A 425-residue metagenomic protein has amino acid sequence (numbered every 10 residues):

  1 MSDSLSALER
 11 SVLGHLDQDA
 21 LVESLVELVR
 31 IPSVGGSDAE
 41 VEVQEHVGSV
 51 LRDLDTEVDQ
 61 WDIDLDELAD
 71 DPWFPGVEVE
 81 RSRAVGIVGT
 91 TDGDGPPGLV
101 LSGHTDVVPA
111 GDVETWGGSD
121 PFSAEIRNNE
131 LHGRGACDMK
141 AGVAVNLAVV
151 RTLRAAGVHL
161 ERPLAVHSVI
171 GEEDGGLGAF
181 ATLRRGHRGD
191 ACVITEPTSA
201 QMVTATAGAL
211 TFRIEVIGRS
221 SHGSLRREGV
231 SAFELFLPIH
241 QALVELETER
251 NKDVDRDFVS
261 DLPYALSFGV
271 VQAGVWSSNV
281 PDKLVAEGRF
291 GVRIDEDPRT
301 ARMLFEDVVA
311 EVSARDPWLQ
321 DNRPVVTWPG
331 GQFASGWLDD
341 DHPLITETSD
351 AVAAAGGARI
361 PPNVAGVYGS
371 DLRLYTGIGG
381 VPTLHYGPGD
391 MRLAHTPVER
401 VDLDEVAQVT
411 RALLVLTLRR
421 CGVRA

Functional and structural regions predicted by a protein language model:
M1-L13, E80-R81, R213-A425: Metal-dependent amide/peptide-bond hydrolase catalytic core, centered on the "pita-bread" metallohydrolase fold
S2-L131, L160, D390: Acidic/His- and Gly-rich active-site-bordering loop/insert found across diverse amide/peptide-bond hydrolases
D17, W116, V158-H159, V203-A209 (+2 more regions): Short glycine/proline-enriched loop/turn "hinge" motifs that connect secondary-structure elements and lie
L54, A156-L160, V312-Q320: Short helix-capping segments at alpha-helix termini
D59, L99-L101, H167, A191-V193 (+1 more regions): Hydrophobic/aromatic beta-strand patches that form the interior of the parallel beta-sheet core in alpha/beta enzyme
A110-I126, T204-E215, D350, L384: Acidic-glycine-rich active-site phosphate/pyrophosphate-binding loop
R127-L131, A136-C137, A141-E247, H395-R411 (+1 more regions): Fold-level recognition of mixed alpha/beta catalytic cores in primary-metabolism enzymes, strongest
